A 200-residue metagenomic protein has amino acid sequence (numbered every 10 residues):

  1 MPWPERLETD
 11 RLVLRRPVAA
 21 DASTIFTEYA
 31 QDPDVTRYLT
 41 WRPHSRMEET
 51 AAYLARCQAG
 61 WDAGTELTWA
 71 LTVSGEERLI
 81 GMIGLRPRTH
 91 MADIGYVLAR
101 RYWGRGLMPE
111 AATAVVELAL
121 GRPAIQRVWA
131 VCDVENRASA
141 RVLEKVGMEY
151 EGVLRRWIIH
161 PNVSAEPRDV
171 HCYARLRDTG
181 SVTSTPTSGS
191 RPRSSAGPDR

Functional and structural regions predicted by a protein language model:
M1-T24, E28-P33, Y38, T68-R200: Acyl-donor (CoA/ACP) binding surface of acyl/acetyltransferases
D34-R56, L67-W69: Conserved GNAT-fold acetyl-CoA-binding loop/helix
A59-T65: Short loop/turn motifs at secondary-structure junctions and domain boundaries
